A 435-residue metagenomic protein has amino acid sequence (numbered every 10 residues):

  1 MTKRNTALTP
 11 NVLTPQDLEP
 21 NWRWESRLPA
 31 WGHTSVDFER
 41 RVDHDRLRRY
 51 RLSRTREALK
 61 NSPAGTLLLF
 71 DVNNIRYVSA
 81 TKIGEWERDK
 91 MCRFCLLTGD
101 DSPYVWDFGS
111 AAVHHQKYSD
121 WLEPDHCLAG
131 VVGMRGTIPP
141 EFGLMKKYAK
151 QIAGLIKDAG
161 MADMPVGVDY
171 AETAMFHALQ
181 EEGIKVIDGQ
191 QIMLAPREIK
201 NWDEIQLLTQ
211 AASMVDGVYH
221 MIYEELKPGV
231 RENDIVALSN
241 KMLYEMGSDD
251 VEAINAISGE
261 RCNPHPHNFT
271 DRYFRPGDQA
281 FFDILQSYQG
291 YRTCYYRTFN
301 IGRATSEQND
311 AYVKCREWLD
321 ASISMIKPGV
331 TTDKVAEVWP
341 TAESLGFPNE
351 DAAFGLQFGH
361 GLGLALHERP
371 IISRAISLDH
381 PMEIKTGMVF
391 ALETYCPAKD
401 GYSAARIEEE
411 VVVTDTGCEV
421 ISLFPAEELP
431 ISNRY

Functional and structural regions predicted by a protein language model:
M1-Y435: Active-site neighborhoods and metal-handling regions in enzymes and metal-associated proteins
